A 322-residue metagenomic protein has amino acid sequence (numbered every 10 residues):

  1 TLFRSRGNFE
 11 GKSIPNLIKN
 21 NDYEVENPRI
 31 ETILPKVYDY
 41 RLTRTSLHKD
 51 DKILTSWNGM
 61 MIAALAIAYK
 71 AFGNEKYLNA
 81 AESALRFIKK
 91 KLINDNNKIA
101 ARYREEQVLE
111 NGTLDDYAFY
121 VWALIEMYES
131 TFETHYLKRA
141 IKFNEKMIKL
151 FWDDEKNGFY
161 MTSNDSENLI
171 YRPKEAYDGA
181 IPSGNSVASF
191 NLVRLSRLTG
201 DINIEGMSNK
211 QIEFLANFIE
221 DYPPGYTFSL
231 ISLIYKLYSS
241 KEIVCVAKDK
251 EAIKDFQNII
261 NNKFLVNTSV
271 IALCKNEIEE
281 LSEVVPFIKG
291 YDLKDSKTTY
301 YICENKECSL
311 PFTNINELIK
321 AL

Functional and structural regions predicted by a protein language model:
T1-L322: Glycan-recognition and catalytic cores of secretory/periplasmic carbohydrate-active enzymes
